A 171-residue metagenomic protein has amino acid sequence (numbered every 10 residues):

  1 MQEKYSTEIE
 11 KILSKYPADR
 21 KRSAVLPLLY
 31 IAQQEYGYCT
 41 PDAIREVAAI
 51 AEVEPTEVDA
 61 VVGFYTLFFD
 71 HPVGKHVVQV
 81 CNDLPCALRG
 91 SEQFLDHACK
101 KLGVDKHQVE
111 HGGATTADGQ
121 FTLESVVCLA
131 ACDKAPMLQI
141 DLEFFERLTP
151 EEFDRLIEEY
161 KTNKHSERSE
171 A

Functional and structural regions predicted by a protein language model:
M1-A171: Signature of N-terminal electron-transfer/Fe-S-associated modules in redox systems
